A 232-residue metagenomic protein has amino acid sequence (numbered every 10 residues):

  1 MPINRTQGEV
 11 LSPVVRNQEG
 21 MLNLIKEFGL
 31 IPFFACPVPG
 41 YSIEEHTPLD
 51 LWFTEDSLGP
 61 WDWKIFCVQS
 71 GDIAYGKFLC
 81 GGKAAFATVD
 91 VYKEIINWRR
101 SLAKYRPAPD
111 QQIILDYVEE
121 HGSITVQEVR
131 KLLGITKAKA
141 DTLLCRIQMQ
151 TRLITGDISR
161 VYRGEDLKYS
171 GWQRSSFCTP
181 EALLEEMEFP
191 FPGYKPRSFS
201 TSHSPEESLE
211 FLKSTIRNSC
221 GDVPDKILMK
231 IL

Functional and structural regions predicted by a protein language model:
M1-L232: Long, low-complexity intrinsically disordered regions
